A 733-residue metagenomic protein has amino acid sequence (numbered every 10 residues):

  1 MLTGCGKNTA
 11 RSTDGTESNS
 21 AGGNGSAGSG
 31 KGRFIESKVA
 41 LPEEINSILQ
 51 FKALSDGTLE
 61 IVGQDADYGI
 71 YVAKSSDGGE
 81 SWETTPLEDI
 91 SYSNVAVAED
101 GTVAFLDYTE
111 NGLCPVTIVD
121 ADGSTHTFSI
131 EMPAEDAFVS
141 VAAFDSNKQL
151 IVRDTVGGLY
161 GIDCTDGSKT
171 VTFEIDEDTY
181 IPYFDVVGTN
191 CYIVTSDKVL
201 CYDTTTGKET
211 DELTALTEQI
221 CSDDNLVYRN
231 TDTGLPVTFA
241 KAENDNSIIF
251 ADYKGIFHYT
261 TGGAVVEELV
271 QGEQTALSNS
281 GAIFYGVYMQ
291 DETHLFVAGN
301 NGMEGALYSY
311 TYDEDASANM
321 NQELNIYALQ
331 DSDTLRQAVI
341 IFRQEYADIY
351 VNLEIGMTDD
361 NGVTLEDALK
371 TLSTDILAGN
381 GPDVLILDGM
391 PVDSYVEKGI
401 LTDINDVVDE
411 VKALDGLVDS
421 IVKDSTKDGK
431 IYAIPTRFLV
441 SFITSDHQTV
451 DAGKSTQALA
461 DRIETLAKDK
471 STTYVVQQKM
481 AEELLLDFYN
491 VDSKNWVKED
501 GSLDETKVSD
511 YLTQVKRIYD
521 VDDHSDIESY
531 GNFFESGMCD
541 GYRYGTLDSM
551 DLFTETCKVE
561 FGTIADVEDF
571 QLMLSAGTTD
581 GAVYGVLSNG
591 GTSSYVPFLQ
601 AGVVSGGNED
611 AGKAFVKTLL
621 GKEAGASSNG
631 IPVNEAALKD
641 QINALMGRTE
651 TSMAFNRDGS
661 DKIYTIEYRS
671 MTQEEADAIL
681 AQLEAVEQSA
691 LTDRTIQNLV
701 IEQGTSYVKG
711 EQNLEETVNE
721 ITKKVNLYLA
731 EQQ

Functional and structural regions predicted by a protein language model:
G6-A66, V72-A73, D77-G78, N94-V95 (+9 more regions): Conserved N-terminal structural module of periplasmic/extracytoplasmic solute-binding proteins
S75-E83, D122-T125, T165-S168, T206 (+1 more regions): Asp-box/BNR beta-propeller loop motif
D77, D120, G167, S425-G531 (+2 more regions): Helix-loop-helix "hinge/cap" segment bordering the ligand-binding cleft or interdomain interface
N352-L417, S549-V559, S575-A576: Extracytoplasmic "Venus flytrap"/periplasmic binding protein-like
G389-F442, K454, A458-D461, T578-S588: Hinge/lid segment of periplasmic solute-binding proteins
K468, V616-A654: Periplasmic-binding protein-like
I518-A614, D640: Extracytoplasmic/periplasmic substrate-binding proteins
M653-Q733: Conserved C-terminal helix/tail region of periplasmic/extracytoplasmic solute-binding proteins
